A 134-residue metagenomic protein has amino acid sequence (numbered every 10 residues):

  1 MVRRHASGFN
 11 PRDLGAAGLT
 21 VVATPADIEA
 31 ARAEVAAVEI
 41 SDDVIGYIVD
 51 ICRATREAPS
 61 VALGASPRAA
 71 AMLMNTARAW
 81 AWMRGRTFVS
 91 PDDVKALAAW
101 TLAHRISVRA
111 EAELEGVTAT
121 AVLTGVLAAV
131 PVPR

Functional and structural regions predicted by a protein language model:
M1-D50: Conserved AAA+ ATPase core "coupling" helix
V49, T55-R134: C-terminal engagement/docking regions of AAA+ P-loop ATPases
